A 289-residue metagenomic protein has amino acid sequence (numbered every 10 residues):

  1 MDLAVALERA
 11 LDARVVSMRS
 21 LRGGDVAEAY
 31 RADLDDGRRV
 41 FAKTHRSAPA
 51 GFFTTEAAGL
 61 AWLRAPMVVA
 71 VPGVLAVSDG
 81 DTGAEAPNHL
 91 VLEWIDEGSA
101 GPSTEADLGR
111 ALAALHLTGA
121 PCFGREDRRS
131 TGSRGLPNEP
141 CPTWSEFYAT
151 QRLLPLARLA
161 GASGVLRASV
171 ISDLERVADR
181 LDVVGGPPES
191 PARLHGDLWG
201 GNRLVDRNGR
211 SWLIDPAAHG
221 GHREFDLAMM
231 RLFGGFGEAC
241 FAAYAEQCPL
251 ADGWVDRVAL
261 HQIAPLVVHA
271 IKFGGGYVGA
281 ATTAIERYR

Functional and structural regions predicted by a protein language model:
D2-A4, E8, T82-G83, A120-R193: An alpha-helical support segment within catalytic cores of ATP-dependent transferases
D12-R19: Conserved N-terminal boundary motif of the eukaryotic protein kinase catalytic domain
L21-E146: ATP-binding pocket architecture of kinase catalytic cores
G80, E97, L154, S211 (+1 more regions): Activation segment
P142-A149, R158, S190-R193, G200-A259 (+1 more regions): Active-site Asp-x-Gly
A259-V267: Hydrophobic alpha-helical segments that form the core of small-molecule binding pockets and/or dimer interfaces
H269-R289: ATP/Mg2+ or Mg2+-diphosphate-binding catalytic cores that bind nucleotide phosphates or diphosphates via glycine-rich
